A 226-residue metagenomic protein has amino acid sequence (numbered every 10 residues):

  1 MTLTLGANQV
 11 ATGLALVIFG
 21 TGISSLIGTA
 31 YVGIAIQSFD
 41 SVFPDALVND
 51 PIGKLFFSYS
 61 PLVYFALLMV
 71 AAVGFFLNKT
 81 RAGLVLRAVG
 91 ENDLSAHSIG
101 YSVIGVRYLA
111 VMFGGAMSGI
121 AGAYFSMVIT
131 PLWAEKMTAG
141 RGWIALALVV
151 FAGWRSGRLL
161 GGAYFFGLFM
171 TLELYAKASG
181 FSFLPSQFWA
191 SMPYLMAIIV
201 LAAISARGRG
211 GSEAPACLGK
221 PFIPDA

Functional and structural regions predicted by a protein language model:
M1-P51, K79, A139-G140, I144-G157: Short loop segments and helix-boundary regions at transmembrane helix junctions of multi-pass inner-membrane proteins
Q9-V17, V106-G114, K136-G140, L159-F166: Alpha-helical transmembrane segments of multi-pass membrane proteins, especially transporters and channels
T21-K79, G180-W189, P215-A226: Transmembrane helix-bundle core of multi-pass membrane transporters and related energy-transducing complexes
T21-Q37, S118, G122-S126, T130 (+4 more regions): Juxtamembrane/transmembrane-helix interface segments of polytopic membrane transporters
T21-S25, V63-G74, G114-G122, A145-L148 (+2 more regions): Hydrophobic core segments of alpha-helical transmembrane domains in multi-pass membrane transport and ion-translocation
F56-W133, S156-G161: Helix-loop-helix "hairpin" substructures at the membrane interface of multi-pass membrane proteins
E91-S98, S102-G105, A176-A226: Cytosolic-side transmembrane-helix boundaries in multi-pass membrane proteins
I129-Y194: Transmembrane alpha-helical segments in multi-pass inner-membrane proteins
